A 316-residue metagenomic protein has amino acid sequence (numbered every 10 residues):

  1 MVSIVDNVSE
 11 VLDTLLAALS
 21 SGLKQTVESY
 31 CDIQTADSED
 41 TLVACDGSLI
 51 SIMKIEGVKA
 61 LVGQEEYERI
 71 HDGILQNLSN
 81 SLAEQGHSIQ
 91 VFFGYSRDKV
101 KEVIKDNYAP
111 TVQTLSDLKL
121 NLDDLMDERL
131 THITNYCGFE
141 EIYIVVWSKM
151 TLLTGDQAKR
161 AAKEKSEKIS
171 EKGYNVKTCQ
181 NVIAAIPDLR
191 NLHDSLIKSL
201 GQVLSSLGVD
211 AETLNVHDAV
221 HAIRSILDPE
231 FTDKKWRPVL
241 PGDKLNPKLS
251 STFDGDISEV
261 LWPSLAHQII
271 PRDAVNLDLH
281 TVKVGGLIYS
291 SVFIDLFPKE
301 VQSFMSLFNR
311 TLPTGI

Functional and structural regions predicted by a protein language model:
V2-I316: Extended, folded cores of ATP/NTP-driven motor/assembly subunits in large transport and secretion machines
